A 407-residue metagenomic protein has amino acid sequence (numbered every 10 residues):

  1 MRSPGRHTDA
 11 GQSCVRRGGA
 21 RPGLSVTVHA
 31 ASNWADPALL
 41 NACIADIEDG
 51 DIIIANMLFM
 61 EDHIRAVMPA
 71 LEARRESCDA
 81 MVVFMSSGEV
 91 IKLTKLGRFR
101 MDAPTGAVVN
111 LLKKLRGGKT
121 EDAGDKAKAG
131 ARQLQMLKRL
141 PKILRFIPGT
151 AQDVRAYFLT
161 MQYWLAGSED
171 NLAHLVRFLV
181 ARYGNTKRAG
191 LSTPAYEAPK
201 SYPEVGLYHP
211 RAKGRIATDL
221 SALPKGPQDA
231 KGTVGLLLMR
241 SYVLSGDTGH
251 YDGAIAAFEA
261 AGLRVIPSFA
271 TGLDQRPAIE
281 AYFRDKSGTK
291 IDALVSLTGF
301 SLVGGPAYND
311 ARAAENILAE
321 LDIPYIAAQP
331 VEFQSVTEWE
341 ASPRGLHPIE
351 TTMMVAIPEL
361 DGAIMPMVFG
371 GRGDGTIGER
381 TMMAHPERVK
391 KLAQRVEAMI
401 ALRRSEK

Functional and structural regions predicted by a protein language model:
M1-K407: An N-terminal assembly and electron-transfer interface module characteristic of large anaerobic redox and radical
